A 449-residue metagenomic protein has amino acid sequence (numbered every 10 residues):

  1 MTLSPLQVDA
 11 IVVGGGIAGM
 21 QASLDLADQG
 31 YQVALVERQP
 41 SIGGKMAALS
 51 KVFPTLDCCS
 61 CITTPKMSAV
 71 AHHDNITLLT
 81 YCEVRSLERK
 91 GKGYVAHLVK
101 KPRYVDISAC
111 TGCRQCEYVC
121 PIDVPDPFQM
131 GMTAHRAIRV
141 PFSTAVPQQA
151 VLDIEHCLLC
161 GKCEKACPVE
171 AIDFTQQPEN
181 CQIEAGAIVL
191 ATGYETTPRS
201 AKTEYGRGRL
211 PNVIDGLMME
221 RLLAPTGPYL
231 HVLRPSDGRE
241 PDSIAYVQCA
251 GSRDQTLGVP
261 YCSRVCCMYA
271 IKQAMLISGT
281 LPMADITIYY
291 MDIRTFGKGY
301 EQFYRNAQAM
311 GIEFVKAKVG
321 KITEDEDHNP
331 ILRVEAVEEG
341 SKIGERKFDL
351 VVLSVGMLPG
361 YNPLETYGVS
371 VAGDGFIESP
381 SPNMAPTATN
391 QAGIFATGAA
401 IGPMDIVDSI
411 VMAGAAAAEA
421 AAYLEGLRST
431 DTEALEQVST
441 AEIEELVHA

Functional and structural regions predicted by a protein language model:
M1-A449: Residues forming the flavin
